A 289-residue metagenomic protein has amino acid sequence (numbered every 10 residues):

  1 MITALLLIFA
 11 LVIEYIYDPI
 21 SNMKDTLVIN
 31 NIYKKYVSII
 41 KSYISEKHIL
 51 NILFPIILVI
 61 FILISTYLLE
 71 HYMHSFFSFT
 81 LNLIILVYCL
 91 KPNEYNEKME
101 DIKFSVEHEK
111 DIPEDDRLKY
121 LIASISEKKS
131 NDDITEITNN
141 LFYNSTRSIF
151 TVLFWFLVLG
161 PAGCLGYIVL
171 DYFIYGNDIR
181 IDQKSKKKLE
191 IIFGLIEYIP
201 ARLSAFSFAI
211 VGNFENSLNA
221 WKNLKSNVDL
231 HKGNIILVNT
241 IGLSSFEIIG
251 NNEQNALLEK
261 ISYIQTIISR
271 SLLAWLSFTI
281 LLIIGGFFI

Functional and structural regions predicted by a protein language model:
M1-I289: Hydrophobic N-terminal alpha-helices or hydrophobic patches in metabolic proteins across all domains of life
